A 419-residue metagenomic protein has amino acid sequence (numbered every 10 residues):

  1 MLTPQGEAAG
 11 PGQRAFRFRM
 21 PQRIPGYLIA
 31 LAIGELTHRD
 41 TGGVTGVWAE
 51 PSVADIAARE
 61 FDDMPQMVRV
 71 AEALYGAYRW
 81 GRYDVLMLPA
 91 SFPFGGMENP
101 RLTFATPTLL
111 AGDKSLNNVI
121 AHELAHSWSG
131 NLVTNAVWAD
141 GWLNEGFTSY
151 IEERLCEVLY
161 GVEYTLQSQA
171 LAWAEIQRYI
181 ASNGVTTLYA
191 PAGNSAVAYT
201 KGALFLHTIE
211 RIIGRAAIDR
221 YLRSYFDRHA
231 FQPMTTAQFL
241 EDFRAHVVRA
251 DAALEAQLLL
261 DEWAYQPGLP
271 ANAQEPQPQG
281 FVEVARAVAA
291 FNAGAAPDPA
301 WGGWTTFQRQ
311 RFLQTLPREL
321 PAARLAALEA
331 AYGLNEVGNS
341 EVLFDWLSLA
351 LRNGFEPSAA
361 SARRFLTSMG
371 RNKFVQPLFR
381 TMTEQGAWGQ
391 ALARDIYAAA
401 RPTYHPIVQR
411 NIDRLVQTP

Functional and structural regions predicted by a protein language model:
M1-L36: Extended, low-hydrophobicity, Ser/Thr/Pro/Gly-biased non-transmembrane segments
A15-R17, G46-W48, L313, F374: Ordered hydrophobic segments in well-structured contexts
F18, V47-N292: Hydrophobic alpha-helical and helix-loop surface patches within well-folded domains that function as non-catalytic
I29, F94-G96, P357: Generic domain-boundary/flexible-linker signal
I29, R39-W48: Active-site-proximal, well-structured secondary-structure segments within enzyme catalytic domains
A32-R39, G96-N99: Short, flexible, mixed-charge acidic loops at enzyme active sites
A196-G202, H229-T235, H246-P419: Long, ordered, helix-rich scaffold segments
